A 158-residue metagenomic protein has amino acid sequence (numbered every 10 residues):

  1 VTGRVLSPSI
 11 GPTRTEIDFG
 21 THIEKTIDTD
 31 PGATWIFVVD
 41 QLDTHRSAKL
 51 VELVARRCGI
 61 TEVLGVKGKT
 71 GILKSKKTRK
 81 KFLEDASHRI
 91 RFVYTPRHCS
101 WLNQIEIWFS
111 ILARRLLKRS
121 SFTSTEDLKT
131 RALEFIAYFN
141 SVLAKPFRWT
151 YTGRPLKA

Functional and structural regions predicted by a protein language model:
V1-A158: Short functional hotspots at interaction and active-site rims
